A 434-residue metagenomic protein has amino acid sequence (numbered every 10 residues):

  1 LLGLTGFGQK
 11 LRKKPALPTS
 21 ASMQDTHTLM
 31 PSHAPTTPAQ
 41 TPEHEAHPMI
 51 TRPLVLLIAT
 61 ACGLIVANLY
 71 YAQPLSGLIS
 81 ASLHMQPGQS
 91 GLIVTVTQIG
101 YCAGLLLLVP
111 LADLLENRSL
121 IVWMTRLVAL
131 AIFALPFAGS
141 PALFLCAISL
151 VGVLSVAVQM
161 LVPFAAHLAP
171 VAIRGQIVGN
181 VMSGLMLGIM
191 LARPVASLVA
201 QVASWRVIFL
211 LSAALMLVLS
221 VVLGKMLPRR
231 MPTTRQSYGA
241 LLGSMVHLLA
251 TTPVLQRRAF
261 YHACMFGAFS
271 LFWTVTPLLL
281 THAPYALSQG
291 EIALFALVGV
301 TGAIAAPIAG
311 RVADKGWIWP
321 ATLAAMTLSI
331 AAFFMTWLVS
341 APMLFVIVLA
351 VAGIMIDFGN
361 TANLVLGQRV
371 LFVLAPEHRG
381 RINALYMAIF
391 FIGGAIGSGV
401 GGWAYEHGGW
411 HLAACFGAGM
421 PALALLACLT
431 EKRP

Functional and structural regions predicted by a protein language model:
T41-M49, L227-F260: Juxtamembrane intracellular "pre-TM" segments in multi-pass secondary transporters
H84, E116, F137-A142, V339-S340: Helix-breaking motifs and short loop linkers at transmembrane-helix boundaries and internal kinks in secondary membrane
A103-G139: Conserved MFS/SLC helix-loop-helix module at the cytosolic interface between two early adjacent transmembrane helices
L105-E116, A305-I318, Y405: Helix-to-loop junctions at the C-terminal end of transmembrane segments in multipass secondary transporters
R118-I121, F144, T322: Primarily marks hydrophobic transmembrane alpha-helices of the MFS/SLC 12-helix fold
I148-S183: Cytoplasmic helix-loop-helix junction between adjacent transmembrane helices in 12-TM secondary transporters
N180-L227: Helix-loop-helix hairpin linking two adjacent transmembrane segments in secondary transporters
P320-L366: C-terminal transmembrane helical hairpin of 12-TM major facilitator-type secondary transporters
